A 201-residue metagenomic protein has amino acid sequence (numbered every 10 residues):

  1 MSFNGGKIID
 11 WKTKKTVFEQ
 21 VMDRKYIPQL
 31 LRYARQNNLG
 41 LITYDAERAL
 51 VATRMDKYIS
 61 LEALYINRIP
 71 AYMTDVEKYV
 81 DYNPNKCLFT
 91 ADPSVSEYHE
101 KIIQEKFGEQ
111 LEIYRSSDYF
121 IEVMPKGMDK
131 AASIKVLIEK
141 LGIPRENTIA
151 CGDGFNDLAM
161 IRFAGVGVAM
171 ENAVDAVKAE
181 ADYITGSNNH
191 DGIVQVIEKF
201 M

Functional and structural regions predicted by a protein language model:
M1, I149-C151, V168, T185: Hydrophobic/aromatic beta-strand patches that form the interior of the parallel beta-sheet core in alpha/beta enzyme
M1-K25: Alpha-helical substrate-recognition element adjacent to the catalytic core
G5, G152-G154: Active-site metal-binding loops of divalent metal-dependent hydrolases
G5, P84-N85, A164, A181: Short, well-ordered alpha-helix to beta-strand connector turns
K25, D129, N188: Conserved active-site and cofactor/substrate-binding residues in soluble primary-metabolism enzymes
Q29, Y33, N37-C151, M160 (+1 more regions): Conserved acidic, metal-coordinating active-site core of Asp-based, Mg2+-dependent phosphoryl-transfer enzymes
F163, V168-M201: Asp-based, Mg2+/Mn2+-dependent phosphohydrolase catalytic module
